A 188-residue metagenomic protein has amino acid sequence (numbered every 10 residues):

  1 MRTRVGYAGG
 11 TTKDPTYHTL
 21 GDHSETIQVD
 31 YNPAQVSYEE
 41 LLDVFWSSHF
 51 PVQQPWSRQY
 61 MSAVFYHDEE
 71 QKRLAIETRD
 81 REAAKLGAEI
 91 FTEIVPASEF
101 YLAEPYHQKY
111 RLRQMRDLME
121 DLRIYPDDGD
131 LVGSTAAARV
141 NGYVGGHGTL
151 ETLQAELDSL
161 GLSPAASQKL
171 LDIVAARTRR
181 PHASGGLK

Functional and structural regions predicted by a protein language model:
M1-K188: Flexible coil/turn and secondary-structure edge motifs
